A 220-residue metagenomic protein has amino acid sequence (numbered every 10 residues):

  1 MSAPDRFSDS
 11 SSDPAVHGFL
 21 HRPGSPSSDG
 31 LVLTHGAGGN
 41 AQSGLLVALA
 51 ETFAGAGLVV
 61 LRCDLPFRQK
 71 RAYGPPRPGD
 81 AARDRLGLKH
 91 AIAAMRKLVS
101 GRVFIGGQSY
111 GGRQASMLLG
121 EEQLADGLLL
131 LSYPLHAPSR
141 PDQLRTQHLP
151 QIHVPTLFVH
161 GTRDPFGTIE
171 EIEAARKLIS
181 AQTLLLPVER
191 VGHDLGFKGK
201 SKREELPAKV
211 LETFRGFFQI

Functional and structural regions predicted by a protein language model:
F7-R102, L195-G199, R203: Serine-hydrolase catalytic machinery in alpha/beta-hydrolase-like enzymes
A37, T162-D164, R190-G192: Acidic beta-to-alpha connecting loop that harbors the catalytic carboxylate
L88-Q151: Primarily recognizes the serine-hydrolase "nucleophile elbow" in alpha/beta-hydrolase and SGNH/GDSL folds
Q151-H153, F158-H160, D164: Short beta-strand/loop motif that positions the catalytic acidic residue of the alpha/beta-hydrolase fold
P165-E171: Conserved alpha/beta-hydrolase "acid-adjacent" motif
L178-L195: Catalytic histidine neighborhood in serine/cysteine hydrolases with alpha/beta-hydrolase-type architecture
V191, G199-I220: Catalytic active-site module of serine/aspartate enzymes centered on a nucleophile-bearing elbow/loop
